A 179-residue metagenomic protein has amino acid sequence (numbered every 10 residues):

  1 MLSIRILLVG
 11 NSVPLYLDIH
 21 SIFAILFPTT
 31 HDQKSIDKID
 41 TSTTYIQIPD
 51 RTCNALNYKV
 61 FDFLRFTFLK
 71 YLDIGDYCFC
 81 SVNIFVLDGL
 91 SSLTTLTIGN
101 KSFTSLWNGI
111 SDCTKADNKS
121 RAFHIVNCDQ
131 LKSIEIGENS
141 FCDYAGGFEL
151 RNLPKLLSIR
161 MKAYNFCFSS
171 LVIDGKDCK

Functional and structural regions predicted by a protein language model:
L7-L8, F148-K179: Leucine-rich solenoid repeat scaffolds
L17-D73, Y77: N-terminal segments that cap or nucleate solenoid repeat domains
D32-I39, K59-R65, F85-G89, D112-T114 (+2 more regions): Leucine-rich repeat
T41, L64-T67, C80, D88-S91 (+5 more regions): Inter-repeat linker/turn residues at the boundaries of leucine-rich repeats
T43, Y58, L69, V82 (+7 more regions): Conserved hydrophobic position(s) of the canonical leucine-rich repeat
P49, G75, D88, G99 (+5 more regions): Feature marks extracellular polysaccharide-active and adherence modules
G99-K119: Acidic/polar low-complexity surface segments
